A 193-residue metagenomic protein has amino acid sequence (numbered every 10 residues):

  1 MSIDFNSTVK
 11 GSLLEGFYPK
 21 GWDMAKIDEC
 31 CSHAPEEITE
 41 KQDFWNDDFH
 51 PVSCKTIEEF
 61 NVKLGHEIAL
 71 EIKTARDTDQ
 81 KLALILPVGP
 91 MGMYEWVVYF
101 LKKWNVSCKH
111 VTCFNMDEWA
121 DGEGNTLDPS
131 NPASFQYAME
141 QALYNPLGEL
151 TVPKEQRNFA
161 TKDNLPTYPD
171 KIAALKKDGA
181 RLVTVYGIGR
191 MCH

Functional and structural regions predicted by a protein language model:
S2-L84: N-terminal glycine-/serine-/threonine-rich phosphate-binding loop
S32-D48, V106-G187: Ligand-binding beta-strand-loop-alpha-helix segment within the catalytic cores of soluble metabolic enzymes
C54, I85-G89, M116: Acidic/polar N-terminal loop/beta-strand segments that form early-domain functional surfaces
T56, F60, L64, G92-M93 (+2 more regions): General structural feature for long, well-ordered alpha-helical segments within catalytic domains of soluble enzymes
L64, E95-Y99, G124-T126: Short, glycine/acidic-enriched capping/hinge loops at junctions between secondary-structure elements
G65-R76, V98-K102, E140-Y144, P169-A173: Generic structural signal for well-ordered alpha-helical scaffold segments
T78-N105: Glycine-rich N-terminal segment of FAD-binding domains in flavoprotein oxidoreductases, spanning the beta-loop-helix
P90-G92, I188-H193: Short glycine-rich anion-binding loops that position phosphate/pyrophosphate groups of nucleotides and phosphorylated
